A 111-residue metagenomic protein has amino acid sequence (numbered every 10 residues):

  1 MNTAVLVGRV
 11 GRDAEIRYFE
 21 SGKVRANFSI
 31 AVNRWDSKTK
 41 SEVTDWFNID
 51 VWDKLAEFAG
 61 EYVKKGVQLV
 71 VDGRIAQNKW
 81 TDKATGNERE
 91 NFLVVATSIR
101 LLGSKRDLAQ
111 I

Functional and structural regions predicted by a protein language model:
M1-I111: Single-stranded nucleic acid-binding surfaces, predominantly the OB-fold ssDNA-binding core
